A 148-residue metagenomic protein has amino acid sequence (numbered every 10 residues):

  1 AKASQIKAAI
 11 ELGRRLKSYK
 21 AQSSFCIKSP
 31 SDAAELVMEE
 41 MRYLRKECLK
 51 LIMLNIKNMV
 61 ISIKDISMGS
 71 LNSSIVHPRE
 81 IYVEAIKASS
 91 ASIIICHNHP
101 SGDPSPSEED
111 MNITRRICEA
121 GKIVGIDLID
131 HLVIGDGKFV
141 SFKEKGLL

Functional and structural regions predicted by a protein language model:
A1-A9: Helix-hairpin-helix
Q5, L36, R116: Alpha-helical scaffold segments in soluble metabolic enzymes
A9-G13, G102: The DNA-recognition helices of helix-turn-helix-type DNA-binding domains
G13-V37: Long, charged amphipathic helices and adjacent flexible linkers at domain junctions
A34-A88, S92: Histidine/lysine/aspartate-rich catalytic loop segments that bind and position anionic ligands
S67, L71-L148: Active-site-proximal loop/helix of nucleotide/amide-processing enzymes and allied scaffolds
